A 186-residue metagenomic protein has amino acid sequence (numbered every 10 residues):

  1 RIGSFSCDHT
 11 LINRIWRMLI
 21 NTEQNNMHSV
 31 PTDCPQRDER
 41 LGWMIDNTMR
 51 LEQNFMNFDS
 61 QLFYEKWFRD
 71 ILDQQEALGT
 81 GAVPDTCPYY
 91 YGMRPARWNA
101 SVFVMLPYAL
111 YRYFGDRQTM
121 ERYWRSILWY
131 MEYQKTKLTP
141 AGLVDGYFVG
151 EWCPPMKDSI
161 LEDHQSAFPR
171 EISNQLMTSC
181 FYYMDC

Functional and structural regions predicted by a protein language model:
R1-Y147: Substrate-binding groove/exosite segments of carbohydrate-active enzymes
C7, V149-G150, Y183-M184: Intrinsically disordered, low-complexity regions enriched in small/polar residues
L78-R94, W152-Q175: Acidic/His metal-coordination segments adjacent to aromatic residues that form catalytic metal sites in metalloenzymes
R170-C186: Active-site neighborhood of glycoside hydrolase catalytic domains
